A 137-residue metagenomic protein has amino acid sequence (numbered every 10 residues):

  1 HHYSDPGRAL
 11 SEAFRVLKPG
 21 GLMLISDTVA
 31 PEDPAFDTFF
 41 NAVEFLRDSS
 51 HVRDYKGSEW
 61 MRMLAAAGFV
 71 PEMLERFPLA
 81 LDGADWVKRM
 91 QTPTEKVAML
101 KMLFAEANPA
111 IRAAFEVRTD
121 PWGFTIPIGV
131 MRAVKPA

Functional and structural regions predicted by a protein language model:
H1-Y3: A short His-aromatic
D5-P6, F36: Conserved catalytic-core motifs of eukaryotic protein kinase domains, centered on the activation segment
G7-L22: A short glycine-rich, Lys/Arg-flanked "PGG" loop and its adjoining helix->strand segment in the class I
A9, V29, P78: Flexible, active-site-proximal loop/turn residues at the rims of small-molecule/cofactor binding pockets and catalytic
L22-L46: Conserved class I S-adenosyl-L-methionine
V43-E59: Acceptor-substrate binding/catalytic loop of class I
S58, A65-A137: Conserved Class I S-adenosyl-L-methionine
